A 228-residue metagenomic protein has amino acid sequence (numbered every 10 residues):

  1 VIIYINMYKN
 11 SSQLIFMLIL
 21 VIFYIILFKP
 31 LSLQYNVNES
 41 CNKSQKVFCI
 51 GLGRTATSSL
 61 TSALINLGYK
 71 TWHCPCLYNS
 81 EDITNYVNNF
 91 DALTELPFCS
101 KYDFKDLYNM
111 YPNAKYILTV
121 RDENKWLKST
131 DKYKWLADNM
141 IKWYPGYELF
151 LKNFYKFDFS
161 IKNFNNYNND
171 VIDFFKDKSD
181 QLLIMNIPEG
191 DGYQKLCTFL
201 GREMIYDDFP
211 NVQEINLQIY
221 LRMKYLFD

Functional and structural regions predicted by a protein language model:
V1-S11: Short, low-complexity, Lys/Arg-enriched N-terminal segments of secretory-pathway carbohydrate enzymes
N10-S32, D228: Terminal signal-anchor or tail-anchor transmembrane helices that tether membrane-associated enzymes to cellular
L31-K132: PAPS-dependent sulfotransferase catalytic domain
I65-Y69, D103-K162, D191-R202: PAPS-dependent sulfotransferase catalytic domain
L77-I83, V120-L127, D170-D228: The conserved 3'-phosphoadenosine-5'-phosphosulfate
E81-V87, K101, I141-P188: PAPS-dependent sulfotransferase catalytic domain
